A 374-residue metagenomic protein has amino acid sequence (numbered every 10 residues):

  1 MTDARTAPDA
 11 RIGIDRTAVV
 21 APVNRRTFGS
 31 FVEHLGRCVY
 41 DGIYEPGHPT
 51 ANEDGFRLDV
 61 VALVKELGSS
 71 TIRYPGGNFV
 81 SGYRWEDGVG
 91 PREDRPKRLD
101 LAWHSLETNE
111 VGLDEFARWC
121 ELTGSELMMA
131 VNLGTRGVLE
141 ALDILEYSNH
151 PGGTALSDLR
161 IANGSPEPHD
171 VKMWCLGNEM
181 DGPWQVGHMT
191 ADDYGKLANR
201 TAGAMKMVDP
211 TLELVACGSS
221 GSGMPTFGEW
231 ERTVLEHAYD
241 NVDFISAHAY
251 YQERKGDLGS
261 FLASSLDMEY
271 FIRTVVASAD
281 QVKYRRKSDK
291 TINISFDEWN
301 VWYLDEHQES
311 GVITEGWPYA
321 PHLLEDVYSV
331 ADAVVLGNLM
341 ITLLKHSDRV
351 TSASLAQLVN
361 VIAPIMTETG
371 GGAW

Functional and structural regions predicted by a protein language model:
M1-W230, L235-F244, M268-E269, R273-H307 (+1 more regions): Non-catalytic accessory regions flanking glycosidase/transglycosidase catalytic cores in CAZymes
H248-A263: Active-site His/acidic residue clusters
V312-T314: Intrinsically disordered, low-complexity domain-flanking/linker segments in eukaryotic proteins, enriched
